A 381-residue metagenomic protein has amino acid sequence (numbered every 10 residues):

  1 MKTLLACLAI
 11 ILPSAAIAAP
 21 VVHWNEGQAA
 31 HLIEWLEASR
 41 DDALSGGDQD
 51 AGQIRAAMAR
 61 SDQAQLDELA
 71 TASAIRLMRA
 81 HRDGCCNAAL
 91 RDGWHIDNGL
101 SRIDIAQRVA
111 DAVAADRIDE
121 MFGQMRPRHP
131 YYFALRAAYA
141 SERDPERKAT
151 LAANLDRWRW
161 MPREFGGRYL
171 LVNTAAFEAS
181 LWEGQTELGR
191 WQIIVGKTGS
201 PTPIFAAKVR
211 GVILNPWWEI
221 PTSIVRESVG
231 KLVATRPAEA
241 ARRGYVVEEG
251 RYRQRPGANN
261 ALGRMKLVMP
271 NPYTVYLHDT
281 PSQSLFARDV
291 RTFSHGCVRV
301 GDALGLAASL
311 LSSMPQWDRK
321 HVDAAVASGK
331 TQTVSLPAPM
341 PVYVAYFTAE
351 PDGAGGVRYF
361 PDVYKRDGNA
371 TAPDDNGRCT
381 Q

Functional and structural regions predicted by a protein language model:
M1-T3: N-terminal export and membrane-targeting signals
L5-S14: Bacterial N-terminal signal peptides
A9, N87-A88, Q381: Residue-level detector of bioactive/disordered segments in secreted/extracellular proteins and virion assembly
A16-A19, Q381: Boundary at the C-terminal end of the N-terminal hydrophobic targeting segment
A18-N98: Cationic-aromatic interfacial patches
I75, H95-G99, I103, A110-Q381: Well-ordered beta-sheet/strand-loop patches within structured domains
